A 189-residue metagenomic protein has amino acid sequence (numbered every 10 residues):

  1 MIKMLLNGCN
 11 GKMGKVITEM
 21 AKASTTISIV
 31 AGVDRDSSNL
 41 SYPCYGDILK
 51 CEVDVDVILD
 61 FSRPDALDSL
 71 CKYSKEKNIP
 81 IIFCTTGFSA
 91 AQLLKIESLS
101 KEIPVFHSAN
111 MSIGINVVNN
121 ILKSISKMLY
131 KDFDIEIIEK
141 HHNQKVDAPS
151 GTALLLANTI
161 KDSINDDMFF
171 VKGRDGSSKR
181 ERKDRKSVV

Functional and structural regions predicted by a protein language model:
I2: Nucleotide donor/acceptor-binding cores
L5, V30, P80-I82, P104-F106: Structural detector of well-ordered beta-strand residues that form the stable sheet scaffold of enzyme domains
L5-N7, K12-E52, Y130-V189: C-terminal substrate-binding/catalytic lobe of Rossmann-fold NAD(P)-dependent oxidoreductases
R35, T86-F88, N110-M111, K140-H142: Short, ordered loop/turn segments at secondary-structure junctions
V53-D54, I58, E102: Alpha-helix C-terminal capping/helix-to-coil transition sites in glycosyltransferase folds
I58-L59, F83: N-terminal Rossmann-like NAD(P) cofactor-binding module of classical short-chain dehydrogenase/reductase
S62-R63, T86: Short glycine-/small-residue-rich Rossmann-like dinucleotide-binding loops
C71-K72, E76, T85-H107, I113-I125: Rossmann-fold NAD(P)-binding glycine/threonine-rich loop
